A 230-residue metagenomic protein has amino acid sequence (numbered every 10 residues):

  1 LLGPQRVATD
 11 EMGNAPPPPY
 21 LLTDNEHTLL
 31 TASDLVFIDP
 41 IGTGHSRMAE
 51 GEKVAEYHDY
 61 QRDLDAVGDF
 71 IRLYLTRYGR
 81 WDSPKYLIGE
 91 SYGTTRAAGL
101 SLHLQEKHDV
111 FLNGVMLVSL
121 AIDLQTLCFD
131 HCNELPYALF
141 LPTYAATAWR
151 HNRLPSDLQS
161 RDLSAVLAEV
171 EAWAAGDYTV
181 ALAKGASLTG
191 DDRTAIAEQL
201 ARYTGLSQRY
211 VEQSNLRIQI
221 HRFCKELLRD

Functional and structural regions predicted by a protein language model:
L1-E56: N-terminal cap/lid subdomain of alpha/beta-hydrolase-fold enzymes
L2-E11, S101, Q105-G205: A catalytic-pocket lid/entrance helix-loop region that shapes and gates access to the active site across common
T31-D34, D82-P84, F111-N113: Loop/turn elements at helix/coil->beta-strand transitions in domains of secreted/extracellular proteins
D39, Y86, G114-M116: Residue in the alpha/beta-hydrolase core beta-strand immediately N-terminal to the catalytic nucleophile
G79-Y92: Alpha/beta-hydrolase fold nucleophile elbow
G93-A98: Catalytic nucleophile loop
R193-D230: Extended, H/D-rich, highly charged conserved domains that either
